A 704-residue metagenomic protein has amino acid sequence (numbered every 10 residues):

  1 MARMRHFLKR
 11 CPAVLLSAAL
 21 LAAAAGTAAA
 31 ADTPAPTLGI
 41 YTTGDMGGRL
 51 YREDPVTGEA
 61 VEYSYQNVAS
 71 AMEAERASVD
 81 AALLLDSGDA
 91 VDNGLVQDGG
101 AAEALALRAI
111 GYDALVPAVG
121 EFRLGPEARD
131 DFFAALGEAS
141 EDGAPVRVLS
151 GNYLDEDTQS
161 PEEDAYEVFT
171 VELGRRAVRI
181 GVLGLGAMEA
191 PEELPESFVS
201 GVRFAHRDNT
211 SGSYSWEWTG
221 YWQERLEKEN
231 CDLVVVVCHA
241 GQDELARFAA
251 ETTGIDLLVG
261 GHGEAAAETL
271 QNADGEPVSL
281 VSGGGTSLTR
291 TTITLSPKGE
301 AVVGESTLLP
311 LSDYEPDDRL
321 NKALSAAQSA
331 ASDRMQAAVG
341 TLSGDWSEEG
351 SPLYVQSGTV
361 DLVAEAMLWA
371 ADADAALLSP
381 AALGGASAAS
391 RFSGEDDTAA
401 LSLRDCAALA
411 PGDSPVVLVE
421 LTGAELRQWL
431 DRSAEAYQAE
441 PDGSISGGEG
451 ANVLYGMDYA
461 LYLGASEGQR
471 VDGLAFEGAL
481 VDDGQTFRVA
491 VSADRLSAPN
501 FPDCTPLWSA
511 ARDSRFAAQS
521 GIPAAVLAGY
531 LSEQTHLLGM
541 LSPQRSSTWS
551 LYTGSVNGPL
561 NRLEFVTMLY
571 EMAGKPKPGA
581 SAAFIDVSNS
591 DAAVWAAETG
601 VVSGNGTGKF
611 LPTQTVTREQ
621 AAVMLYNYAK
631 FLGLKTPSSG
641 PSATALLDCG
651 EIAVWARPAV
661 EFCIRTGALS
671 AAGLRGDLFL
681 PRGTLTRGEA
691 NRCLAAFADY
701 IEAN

Functional and structural regions predicted by a protein language model:
R3-L15: Bacterial N-terminal signal peptides that target proteins for export
L16-A24: Hydrophobic core
G26-A30: Sec/Tat signal peptide C-region and signal peptidase I cleavage site
A31-R319, T359-A366, E420, Y437: Acidic, metal/ion-coordinating pockets
T33-G39, G48-V56, N67-A77, S282-Y552: Catalytic centers of hydrolytic enzymes
L50-V61, V91-G94, D208-T210, E349-V355 (+6 more regions): Second-shell loop/turn segments in exported
E73-A77, R108-Y112, A134-E138, E224-K228 (+8 more regions): Sec-exported extracytoplasmic/periplasmic mature domains
S550-A592, E598-E619, N627-R657, S670-R687 (+1 more regions): Feature responds to low-complexity, polar/acidic, surface-exposed segments characteristic of secreted/exported proteins
